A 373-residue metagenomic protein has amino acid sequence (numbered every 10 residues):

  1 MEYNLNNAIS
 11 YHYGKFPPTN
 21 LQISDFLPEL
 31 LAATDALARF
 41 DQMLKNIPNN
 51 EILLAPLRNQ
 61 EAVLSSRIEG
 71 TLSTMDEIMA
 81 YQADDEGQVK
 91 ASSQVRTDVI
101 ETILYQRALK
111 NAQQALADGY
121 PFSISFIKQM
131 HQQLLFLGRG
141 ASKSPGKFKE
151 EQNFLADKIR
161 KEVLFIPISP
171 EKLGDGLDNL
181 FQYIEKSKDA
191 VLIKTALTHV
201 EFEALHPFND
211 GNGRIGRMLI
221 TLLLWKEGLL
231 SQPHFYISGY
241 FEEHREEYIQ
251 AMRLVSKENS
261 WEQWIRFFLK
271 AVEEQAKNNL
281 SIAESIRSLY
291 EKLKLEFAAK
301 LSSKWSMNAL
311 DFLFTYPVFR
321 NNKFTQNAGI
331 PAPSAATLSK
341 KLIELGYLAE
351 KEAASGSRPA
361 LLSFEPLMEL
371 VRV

Functional and structural regions predicted by a protein language model:
M1-V373: FIC/Doc superfamily catalytic core
